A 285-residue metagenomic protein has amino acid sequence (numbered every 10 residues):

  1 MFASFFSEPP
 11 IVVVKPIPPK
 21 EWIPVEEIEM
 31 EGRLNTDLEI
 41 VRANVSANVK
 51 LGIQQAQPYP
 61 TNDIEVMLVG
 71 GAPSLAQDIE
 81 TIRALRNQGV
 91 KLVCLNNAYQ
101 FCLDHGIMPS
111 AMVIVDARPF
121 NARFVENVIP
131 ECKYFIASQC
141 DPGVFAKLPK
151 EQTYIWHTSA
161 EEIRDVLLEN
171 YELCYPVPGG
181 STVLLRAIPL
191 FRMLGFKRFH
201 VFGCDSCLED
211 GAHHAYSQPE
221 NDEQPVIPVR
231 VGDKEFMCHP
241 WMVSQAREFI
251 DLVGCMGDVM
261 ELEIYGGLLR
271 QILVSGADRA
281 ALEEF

Functional and structural regions predicted by a protein language model:
M1-F285: Metal-ion/cofactor- or nucleotide/acyl-coenzyme-handling active-site neighborhoods
